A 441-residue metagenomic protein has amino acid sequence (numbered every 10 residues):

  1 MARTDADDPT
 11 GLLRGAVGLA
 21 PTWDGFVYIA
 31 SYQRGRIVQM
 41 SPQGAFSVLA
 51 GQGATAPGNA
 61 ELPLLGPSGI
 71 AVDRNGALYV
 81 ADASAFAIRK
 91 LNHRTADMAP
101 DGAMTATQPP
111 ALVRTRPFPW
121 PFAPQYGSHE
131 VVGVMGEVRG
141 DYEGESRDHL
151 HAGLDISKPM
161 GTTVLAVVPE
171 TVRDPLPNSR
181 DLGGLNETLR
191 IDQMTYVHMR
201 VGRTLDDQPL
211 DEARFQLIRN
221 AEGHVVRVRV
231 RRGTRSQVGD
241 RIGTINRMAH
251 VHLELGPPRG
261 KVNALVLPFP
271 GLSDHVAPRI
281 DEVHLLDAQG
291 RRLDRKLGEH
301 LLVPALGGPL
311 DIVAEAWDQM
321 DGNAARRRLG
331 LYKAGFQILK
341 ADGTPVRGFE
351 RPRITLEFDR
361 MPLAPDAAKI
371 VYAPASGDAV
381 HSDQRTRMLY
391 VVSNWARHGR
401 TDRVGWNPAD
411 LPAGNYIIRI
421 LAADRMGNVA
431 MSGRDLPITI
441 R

Functional and structural regions predicted by a protein language model:
M1-G15, G44-S68, M98-D101: Gly/Pro-rich loop segments of beta-rich domains
G15, Q33, G66, S84 (+2 more regions): Beta-rich catalytic cores
P21-D24, V72-N75: Residue-level detector of Asp-centered blade-edge/turn motifs that repeat once per structural unit in beta-propeller
F26-I29, A77-V80: Conserved beta-propeller blade signature
Y32, A83, H93, V201-G202 (+2 more regions): Short loop/turn segments immediately following the C-termini of beta-strands
M40-A45, N92-T95: Short loop/turn segments that connect beta-strands within beta-propeller blades
M98-T195, G202-D207, R229-R232, Q237-R241 (+3 more regions): Surface-exposed, glycine-biased beta-strand/turn segments
R231, S273, A288-R441: Long, low-complexity serine/threonine/glycine- and acidic-rich segments characteristic of extracellular
